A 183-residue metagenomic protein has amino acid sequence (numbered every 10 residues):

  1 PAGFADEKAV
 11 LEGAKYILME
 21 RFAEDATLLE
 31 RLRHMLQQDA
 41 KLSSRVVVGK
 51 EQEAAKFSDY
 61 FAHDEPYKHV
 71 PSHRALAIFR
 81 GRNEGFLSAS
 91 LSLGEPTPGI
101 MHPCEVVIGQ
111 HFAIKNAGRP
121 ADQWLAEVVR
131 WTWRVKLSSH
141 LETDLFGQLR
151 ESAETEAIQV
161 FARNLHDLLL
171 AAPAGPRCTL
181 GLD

Functional and structural regions predicted by a protein language model:
P1-C178: Extended, highly charged clamp/arch subdomains and adjacent linkers that form or line substrate-binding channels
D183: Aromatic-residue-lined binding/catalytic grooves and analogous aromatic/hydrophobic interfacial grooves in multimeric
